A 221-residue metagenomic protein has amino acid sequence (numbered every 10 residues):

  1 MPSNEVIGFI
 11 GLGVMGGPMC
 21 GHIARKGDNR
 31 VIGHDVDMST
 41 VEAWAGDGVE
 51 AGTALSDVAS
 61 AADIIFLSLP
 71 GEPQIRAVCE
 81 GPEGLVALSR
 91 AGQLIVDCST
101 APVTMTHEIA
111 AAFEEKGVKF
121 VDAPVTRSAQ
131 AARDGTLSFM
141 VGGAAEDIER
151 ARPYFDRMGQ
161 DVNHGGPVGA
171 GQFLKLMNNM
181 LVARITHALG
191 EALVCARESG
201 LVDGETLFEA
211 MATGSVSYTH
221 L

Functional and structural regions predicted by a protein language model:
M1-S60, I64-S68: NAD(P)+-binding Rossmann beta1-loop-alpha1 motif at the extreme N-terminus of oxidoreductases
I7, T100-M180: Rossmann-fold dinucleotide-binding core
L55-L67, E72-K116: Rossmann-fold NAD(P) dinucleotide-binding segment
A192: Cationic-aromatic interfacial patches
G204-G214: Small-residue-rich helix-loop
T219-H220: Conserved small/polar residues in nucleotide/adenosyl-binding loops
